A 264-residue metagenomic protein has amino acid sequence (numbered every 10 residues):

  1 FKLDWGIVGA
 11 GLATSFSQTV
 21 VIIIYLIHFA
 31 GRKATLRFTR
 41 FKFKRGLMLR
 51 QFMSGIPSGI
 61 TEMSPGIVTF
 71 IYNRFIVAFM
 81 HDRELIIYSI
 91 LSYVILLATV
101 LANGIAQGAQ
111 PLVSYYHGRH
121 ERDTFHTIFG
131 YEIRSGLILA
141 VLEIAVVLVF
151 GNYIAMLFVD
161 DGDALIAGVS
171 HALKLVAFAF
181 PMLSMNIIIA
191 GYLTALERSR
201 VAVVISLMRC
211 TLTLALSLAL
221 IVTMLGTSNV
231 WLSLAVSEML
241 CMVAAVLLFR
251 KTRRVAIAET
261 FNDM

Functional and structural regions predicted by a protein language model:
F1-W5, G66-L97, Y115, Y153-D163 (+1 more regions): Helix-terminus/linker motif at the lipid-water interface of multi-pass membrane proteins
K2-I56, V113-A179, L220-M264: Short alpha-helical transmembrane segments in multi-pass integral membrane proteins
Y25, V68, Y72, A109 (+5 more regions): Hydrophobic/aromatic residues in alpha-helical transmembrane segments
F29-I95: Acidic, glycine-rich loop-and-beta core segments that form the ion-binding/anion-interacting portion of active sites
I56, I60-S64, V68, Y72 (+7 more regions): Residue-level hotspots within pore-lining transmembrane alpha-helices of multi-pass secondary transporters
I87-G151, L183-A202: Small-residue-rich hydrophobic transmembrane alpha-helices
L91, L96, D163-I189, A215: Alpha-helical transmembrane segments of multi-pass membrane proteins
L196-C210, L214: Cytoplasmic juxtamembrane regions at transmembrane-helix boundaries
